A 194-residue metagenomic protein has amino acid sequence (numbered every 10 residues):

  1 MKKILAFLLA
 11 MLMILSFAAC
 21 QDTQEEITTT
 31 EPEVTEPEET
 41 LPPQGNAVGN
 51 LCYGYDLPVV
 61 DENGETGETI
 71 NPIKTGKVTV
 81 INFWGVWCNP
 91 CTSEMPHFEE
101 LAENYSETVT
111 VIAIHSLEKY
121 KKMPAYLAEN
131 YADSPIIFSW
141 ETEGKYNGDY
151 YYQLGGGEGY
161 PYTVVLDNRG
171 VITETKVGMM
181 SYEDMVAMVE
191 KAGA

Functional and structural regions predicted by a protein language model:
M1-I4: Positively charged n-region of N-terminal signal peptides that target proteins for export
L15-A19: C-terminal motif of bacterial Sec signal peptides marking the signal peptidase cleavage site
Q21-T23: Bacterial signal peptide processing site
G54-T79: A short beta-strand-turn-helix
N82-C88: Aromatic-flanked redox-active Cys/Sec active sites in thiol-based oxidoreductases, especially the WC-centered
T92-A132, E143-Y151: Structural microenvironment flanking redox-active thiols in thiol-disulfide oxidoreductases
A128-N168: Short, internal strand/loop/helix patches that form the active-site neighborhood or redox-interaction surface
G159-A194: Thiol-/selenol-based redox modules, centered on thioredoxin-like and closely related oxidoreductase domains
